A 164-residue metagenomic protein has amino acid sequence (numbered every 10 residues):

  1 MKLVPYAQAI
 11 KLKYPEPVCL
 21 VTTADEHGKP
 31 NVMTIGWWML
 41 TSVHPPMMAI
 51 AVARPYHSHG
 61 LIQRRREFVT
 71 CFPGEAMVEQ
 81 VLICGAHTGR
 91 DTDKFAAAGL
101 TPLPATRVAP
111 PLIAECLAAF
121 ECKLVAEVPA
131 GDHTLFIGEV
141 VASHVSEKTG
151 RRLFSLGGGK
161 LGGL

Functional and structural regions predicted by a protein language model:
M1-L164: Basic, polyanion-binding surface patches
